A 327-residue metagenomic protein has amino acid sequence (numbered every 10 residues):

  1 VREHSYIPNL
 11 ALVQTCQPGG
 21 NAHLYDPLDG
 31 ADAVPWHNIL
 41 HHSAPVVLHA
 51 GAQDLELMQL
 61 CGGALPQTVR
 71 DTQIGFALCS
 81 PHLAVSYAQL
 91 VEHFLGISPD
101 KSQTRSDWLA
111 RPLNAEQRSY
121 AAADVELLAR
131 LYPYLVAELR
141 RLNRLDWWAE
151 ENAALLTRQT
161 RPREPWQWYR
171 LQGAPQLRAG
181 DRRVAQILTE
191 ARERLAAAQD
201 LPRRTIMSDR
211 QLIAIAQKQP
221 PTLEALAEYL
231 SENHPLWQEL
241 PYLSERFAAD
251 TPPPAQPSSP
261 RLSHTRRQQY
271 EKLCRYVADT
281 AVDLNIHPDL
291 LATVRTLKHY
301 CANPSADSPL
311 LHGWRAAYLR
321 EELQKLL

Functional and structural regions predicted by a protein language model:
V1-Q89, H93: Conserved RNase H-like, two-metal-ion catalytic cores of nucleic-acid enzymes
R70-Q73, S102-R111, R141-E151: Short, surface-exposed recognition loops or helix-turn segments adjacent to catalytic cores
I74-L78, L109, R210-A214: Conserved short loop/turn motifs at secondary-structure junctions
Q89-E116: A short, charged helix-loop
A115, L131-L327: Accessory DNA-binding and partner-docking regions appended to nucleic-acid-acting proteins, especially the terminal
